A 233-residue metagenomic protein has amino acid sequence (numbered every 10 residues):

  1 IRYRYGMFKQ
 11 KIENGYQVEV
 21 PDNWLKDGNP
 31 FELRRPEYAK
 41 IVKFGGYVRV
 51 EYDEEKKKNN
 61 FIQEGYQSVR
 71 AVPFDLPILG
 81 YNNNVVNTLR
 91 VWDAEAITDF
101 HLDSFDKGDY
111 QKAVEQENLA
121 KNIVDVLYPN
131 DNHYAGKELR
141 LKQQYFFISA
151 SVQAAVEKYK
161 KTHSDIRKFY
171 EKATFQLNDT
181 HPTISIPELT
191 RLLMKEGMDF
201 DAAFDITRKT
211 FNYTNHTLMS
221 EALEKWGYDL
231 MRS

Functional and structural regions predicted by a protein language model:
I1-S233: A conserved ligand/cofactor-binding region detector
